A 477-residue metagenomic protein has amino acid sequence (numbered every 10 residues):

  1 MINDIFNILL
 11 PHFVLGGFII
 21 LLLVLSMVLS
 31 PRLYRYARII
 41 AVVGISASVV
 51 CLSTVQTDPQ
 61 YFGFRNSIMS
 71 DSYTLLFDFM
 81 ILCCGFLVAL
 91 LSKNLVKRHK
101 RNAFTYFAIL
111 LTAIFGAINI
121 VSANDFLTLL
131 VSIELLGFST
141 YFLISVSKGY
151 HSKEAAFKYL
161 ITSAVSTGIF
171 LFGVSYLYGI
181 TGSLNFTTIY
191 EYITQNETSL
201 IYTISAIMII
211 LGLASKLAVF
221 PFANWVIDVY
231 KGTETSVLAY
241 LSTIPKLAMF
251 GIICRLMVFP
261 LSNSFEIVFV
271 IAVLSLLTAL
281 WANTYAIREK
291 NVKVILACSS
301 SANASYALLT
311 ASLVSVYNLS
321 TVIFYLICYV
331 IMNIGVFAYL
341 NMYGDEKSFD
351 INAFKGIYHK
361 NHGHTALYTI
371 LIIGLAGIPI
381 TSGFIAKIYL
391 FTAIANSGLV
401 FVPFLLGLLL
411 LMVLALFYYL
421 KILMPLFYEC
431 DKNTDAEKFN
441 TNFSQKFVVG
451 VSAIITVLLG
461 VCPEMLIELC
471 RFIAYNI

Functional and structural regions predicted by a protein language model:
M1-I477: Alpha-helical transmembrane segments of multi-pass membrane proteins predominantly involved in bioenergetics
